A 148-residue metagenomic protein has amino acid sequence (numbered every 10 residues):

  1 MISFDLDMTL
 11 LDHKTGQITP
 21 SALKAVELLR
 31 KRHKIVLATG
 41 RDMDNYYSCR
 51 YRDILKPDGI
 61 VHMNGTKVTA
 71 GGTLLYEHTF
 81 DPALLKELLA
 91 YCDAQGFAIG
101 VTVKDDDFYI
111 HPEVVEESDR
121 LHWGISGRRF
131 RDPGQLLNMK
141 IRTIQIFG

Functional and structural regions predicted by a protein language model:
M1-G16: Asp-based phosphoryl-transfer active-site loop
S3-L6, K67-T69, Q135-M139: Short, basic/glycine-rich phosphate-binding loops at helix/coil junctions that contact nucleotide phosphates
D5, M63, F147: Conserved residues at the C-terminal ends of beta-strands
T9-L11, G72-L74, I141-R142: A short, structure-level motif marking secondary-structure boundaries and short turns
D12-T15, L37-A38, E77-H78, H122-W123: Short, flexible loop segments at the rims of nucleotide/cofactor-binding pockets, characterized by
P20-E116: Active-site phosphate-binding/coordination module
Q95-A98, T102-G148: Conserved acidic, metal-coordinating active-site core of Asp-based, Mg2+-dependent phosphoryl-transfer enzymes
